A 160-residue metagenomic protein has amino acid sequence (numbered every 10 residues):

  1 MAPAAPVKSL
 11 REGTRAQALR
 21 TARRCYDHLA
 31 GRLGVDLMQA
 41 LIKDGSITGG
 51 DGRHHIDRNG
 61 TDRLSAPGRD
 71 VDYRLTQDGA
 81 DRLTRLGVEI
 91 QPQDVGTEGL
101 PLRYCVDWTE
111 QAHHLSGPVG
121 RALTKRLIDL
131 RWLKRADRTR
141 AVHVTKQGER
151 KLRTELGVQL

Functional and structural regions predicted by a protein language model:
M1-G49, R85-A122, I128, Q159-L160: Amphipathic alpha-helical dimerization/coiled-coil segments that flank or bridge DNA-binding/regulatory modules
D51-T84, D137-G157: Accessory beta->alpha helical hairpin/"wing" motif in late/C-terminal subdomains of nucleic-acid enzymes
R131: Long C-terminal interaction/binding lobes of large macromolecular proteins
